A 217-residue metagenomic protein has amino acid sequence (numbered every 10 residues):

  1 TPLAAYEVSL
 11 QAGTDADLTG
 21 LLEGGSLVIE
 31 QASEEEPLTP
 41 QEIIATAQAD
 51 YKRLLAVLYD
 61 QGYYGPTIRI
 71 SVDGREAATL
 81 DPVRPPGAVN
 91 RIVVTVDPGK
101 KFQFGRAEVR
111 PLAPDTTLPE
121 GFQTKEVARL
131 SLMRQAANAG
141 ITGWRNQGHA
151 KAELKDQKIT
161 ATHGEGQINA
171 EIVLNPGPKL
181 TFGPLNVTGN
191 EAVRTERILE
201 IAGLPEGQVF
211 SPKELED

Functional and structural regions predicted by a protein language model:
T1-D217: Interaction-mediating elements
